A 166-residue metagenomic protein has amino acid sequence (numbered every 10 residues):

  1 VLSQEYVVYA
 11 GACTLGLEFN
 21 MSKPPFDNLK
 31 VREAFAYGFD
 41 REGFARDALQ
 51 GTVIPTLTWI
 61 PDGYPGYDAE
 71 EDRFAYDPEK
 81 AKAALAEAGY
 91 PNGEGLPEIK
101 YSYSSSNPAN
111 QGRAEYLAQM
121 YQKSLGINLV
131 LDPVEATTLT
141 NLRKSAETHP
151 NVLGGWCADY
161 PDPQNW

Functional and structural regions predicted by a protein language model:
V1-K23, E42, R46: Extracellular/periplasmic solute-recognition and catalytic clefts
E5, M120-W166: Periplasmic binding protein-like
A10-A12, N92-G95, K144-E147, Y160-P161: Extracellular/periplasmic catalytic domains that process cell-envelope and extracellular macromolecules
C13-L15, P97, L125: Envelope-exposed proteins and targeting segments
L17, D27-N28, A109-G112, N141-L142 (+1 more regions): Extracytoplasmic/secreted cell-surface and envelope-processing proteins
S22, Y101-N107, P133-A136: Conserved short loop/turn motifs at secondary-structure junctions
P24, S106-P108, W156-D159: Short, glycine-/Ser/Thr-/acidic-enriched flexible segments
D27-Q119, K123: Append "and occasionally in soluble cytosolic enzymes with long acidic Gly/Pro-rich linkers
